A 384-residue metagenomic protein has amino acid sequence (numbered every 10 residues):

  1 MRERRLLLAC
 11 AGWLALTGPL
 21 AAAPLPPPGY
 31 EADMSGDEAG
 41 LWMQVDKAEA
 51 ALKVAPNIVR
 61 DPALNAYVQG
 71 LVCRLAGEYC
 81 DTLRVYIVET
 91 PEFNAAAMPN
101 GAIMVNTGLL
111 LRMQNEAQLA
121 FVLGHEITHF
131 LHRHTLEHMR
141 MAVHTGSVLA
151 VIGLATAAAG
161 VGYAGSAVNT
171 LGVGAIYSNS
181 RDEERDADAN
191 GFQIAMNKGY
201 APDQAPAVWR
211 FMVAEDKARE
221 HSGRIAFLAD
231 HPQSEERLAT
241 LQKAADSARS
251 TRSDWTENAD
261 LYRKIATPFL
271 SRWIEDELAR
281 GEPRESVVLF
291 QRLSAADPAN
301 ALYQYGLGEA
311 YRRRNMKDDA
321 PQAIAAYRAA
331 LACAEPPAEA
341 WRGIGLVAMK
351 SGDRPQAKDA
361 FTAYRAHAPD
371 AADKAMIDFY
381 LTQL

Functional and structural regions predicted by a protein language model:
R4-L8: N-terminal export leaders
A9-G18: Bacterial N-terminal signal peptides
A23-G153, V173-I176, N190-A229, E235 (+12 more regions): Peri-catalytic and regulatory segments of divalent metal-dependent proteins
I152-G174: A structural motif
R280, R314-K317, S351: Structural motif corresponding to the intra-repeat A-B loop/turn of tetratricopeptide repeats
Q356-L384: Terminal, low-structured helical/coil segments at or just beyond the last alpha-helical repeat
